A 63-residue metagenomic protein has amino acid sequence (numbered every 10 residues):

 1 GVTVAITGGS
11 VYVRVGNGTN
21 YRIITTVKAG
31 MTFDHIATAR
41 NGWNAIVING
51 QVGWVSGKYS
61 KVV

Functional and structural regions predicted by a protein language model:
G1-V4, Y59-V63: Intrinsically disordered, low-complexity Ser/Thr-rich linker and spacer segments in cell-wall-related proteins
T3-T7, D34-I36: A structural signal for short, hydrophobic beta-strand segments that form beta-sheets in beta-rich/all-beta domains
I6, S10, A29: Glycine- and aspartate-rich repeat motifs characteristic of hemolysin/RTX-like Ca2+-binding segments in secreted
N17-R22: Short alpha-helix capping/helix-loop boundary micro-motifs
T25-K58: SH3/SH3-like beta-barrel superfamily modules
